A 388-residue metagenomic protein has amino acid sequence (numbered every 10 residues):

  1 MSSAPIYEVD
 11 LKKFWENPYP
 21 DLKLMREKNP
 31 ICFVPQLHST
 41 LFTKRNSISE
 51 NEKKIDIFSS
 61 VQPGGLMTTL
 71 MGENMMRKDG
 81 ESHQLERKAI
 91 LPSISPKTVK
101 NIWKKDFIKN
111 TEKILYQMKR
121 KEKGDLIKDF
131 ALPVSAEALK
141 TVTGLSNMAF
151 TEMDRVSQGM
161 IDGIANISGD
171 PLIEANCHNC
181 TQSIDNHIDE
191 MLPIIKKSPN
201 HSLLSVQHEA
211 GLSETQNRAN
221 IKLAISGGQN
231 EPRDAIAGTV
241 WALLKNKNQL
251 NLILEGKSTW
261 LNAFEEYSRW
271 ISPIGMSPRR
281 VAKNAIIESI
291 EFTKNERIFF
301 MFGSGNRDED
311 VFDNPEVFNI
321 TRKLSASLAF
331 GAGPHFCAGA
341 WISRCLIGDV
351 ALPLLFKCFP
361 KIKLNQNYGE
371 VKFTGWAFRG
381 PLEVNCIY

Functional and structural regions predicted by a protein language model:
M1-Y388: Cytochrome P450
